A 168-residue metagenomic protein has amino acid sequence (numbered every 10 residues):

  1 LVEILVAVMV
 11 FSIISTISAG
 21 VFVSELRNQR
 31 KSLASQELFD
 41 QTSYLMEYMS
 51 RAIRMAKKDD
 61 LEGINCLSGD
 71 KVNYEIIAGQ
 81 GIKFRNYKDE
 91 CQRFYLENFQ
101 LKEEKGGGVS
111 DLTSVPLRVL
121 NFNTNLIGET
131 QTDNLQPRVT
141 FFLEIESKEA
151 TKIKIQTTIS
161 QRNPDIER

Functional and structural regions predicted by a protein language model:
L1-R54: Aliphatic-rich helix starts adjacent to a transmembrane/signal segment
I14, L61-E62: Short, hydrophobic secondary-structure boundary micro-motifs
S43, R54, Q100-E103, R162: Short, cationic motifs built from Arg/Lys/His that form the positively charged side of catalytic pockets
E62-Q131: Type IV pilin-like appendage domain
V109-R168: Short linear sequence signals and composition-biased patches located at protein termini or domain-edge surfaces
